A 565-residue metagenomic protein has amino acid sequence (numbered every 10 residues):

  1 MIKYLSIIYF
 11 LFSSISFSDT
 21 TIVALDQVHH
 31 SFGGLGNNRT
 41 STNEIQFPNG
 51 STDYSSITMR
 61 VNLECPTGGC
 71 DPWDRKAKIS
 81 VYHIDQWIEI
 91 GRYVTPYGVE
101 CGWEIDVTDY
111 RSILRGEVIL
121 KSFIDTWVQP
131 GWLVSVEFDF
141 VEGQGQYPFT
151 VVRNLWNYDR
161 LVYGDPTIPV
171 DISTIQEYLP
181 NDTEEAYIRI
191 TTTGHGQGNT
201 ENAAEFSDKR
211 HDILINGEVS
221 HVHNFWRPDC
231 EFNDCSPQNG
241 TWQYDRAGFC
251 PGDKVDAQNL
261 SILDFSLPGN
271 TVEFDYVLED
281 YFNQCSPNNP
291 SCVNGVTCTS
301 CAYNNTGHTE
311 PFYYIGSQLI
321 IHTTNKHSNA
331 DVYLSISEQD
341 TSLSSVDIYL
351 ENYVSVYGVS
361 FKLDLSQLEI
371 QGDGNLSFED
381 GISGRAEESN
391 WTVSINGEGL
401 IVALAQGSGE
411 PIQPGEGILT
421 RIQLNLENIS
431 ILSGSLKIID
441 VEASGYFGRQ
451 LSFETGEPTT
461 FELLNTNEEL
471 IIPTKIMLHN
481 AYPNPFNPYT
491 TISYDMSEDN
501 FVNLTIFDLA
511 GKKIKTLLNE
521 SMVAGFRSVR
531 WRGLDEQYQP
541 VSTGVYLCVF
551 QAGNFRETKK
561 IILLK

Functional and structural regions predicted by a protein language model:
I7-S18: Hydrophobic h-region of N-terminal signal peptides that target proteins for export in Gram-negative bacteria
D19-S328: Extracellular/secretory-pathway and virion-surface proteins
K78-S80, D212-L214, S360-K362, N503-F507: Beta-strand signatures of extracellular beta-sandwich domains
S173-I175, I418-I422, G525-V529: Short strand-edge motifs at loop-to-beta-strand transitions and within beta-strands of extracellular beta-rich domains
T183, T192-G194, F206, Y353-V356 (+2 more regions): Short proline/glycine-enriched turn/loop motifs at strand-loop junctions of beta-rich domains
H327-L470: Acidic, low-complexity intrinsically disordered segments
S342-E351, S355, N465-Y482, F486-F507 (+3 more regions): Glycine-centered coil/turn sites that cap beta-strands in beta-rich domains
T516, S521-A524, V529-R530, Q539-K565: C-terminal tail/sorting-segment detector
